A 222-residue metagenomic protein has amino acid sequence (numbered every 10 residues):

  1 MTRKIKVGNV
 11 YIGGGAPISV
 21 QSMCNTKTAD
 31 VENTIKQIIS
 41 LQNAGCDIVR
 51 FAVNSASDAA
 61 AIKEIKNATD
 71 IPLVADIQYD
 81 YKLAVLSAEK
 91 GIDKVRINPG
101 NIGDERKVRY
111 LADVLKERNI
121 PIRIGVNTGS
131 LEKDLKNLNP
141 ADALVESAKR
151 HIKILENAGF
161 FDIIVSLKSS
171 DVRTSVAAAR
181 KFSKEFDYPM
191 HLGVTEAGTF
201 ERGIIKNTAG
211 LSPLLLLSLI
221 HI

Functional and structural regions predicted by a protein language model:
M1-S22: N-terminal amphipathic alpha-helix/helix-capping segment at the start of soluble metabolic enzymes
P17-N33, I71-Y79, L135-A143, G198-G203: Active-site mouth loops of central-metabolism enzymes
I18-C24, V49-F51, L73-I77, V95-I97 (+3 more regions): Hydrophobic faces of well-ordered beta-strands that scaffold small-molecule active sites in alpha/beta enzyme cores
N43-E64, P99-G103, I163-S170: Glycine-rich, proline-tolerant flexible connector loops at the mouths of alpha/beta enzymes
A56-A75, L111-I120, F182-Y188: Alpha-helix-loop-beta-strand connector modules within alpha/beta enzyme cores
I102-F161: Conserved anion-binding
D134-L144, Y188-L217: Active-site-adjacent loop and "lid" segments of alpha/beta metabolic enzymes
I220-I222: Conserved small/polar residues in nucleotide/adenosyl-binding loops
